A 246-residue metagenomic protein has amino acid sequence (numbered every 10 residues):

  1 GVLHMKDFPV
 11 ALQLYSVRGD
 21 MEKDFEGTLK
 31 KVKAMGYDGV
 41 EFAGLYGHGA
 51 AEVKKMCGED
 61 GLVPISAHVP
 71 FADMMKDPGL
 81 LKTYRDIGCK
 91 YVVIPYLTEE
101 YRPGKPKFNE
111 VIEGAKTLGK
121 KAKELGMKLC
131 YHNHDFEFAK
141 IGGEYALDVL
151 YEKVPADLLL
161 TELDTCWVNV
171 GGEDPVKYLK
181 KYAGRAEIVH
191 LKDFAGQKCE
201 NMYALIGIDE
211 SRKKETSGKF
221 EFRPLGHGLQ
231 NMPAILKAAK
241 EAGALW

Functional and structural regions predicted by a protein language model:
G1-Y91, L160: N-terminal pre-domain/capping segments
L14-V17, Y37, H68, Y131-H132 (+3 more regions): Tryptophan-centric aromatic hotspots in well-structured domains and transmembrane helices
R18-K23, G39-E52, V69-D77, E99-P103 (+5 more regions): Acidic-and-aromatic substrate-binding clefts and catalytic sites of carbohydrate-active enzymes
F25-G27, K54-C57, L81, P106-N109 (+3 more regions): Short, glycine/charged-enriched secondary-structure capping and boundary segments
K30, G39, A67, F71-T161 (+1 more regions): Active-site acidic/histidine proton-transfer and metal-coordination neighborhood in alpha/beta enzyme cores
L62, G88-K90, L125-M127, E241-W246: A short helix->loop->beta-strand "cap" motif at the edges of active sites that frequently abuts
E124-L229: Acidic/histidine-rich catalytic cores of soluble enzymes
H227-K240: A short, acidic, amphipathic alpha-helical segment used as a generic capping/interface helix at domain edges
